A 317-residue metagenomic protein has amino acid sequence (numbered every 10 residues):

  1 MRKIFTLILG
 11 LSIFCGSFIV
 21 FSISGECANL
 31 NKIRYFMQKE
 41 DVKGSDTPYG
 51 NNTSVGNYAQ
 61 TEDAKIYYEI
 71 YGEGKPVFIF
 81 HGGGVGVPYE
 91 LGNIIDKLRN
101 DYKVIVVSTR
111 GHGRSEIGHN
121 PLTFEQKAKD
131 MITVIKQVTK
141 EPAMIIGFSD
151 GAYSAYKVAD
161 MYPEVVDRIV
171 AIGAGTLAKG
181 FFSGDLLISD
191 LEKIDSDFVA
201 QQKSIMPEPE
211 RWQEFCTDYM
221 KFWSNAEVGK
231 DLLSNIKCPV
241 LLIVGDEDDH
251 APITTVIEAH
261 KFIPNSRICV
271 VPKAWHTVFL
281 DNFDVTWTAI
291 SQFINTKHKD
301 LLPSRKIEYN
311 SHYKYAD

Functional and structural regions predicted by a protein language model:
A64-R114: Conserved HGGG/HGGXW glycine-rich cap/lid loop of the alpha/beta-hydrolase fold
V106-A143: Active-site loop/oxyanion-hole signature of alpha/beta-hydrolase fold enzymes
Y153-M161, D167-F198: Flexible "cap/lid" loop of the alpha/beta hydrolase fold
C216-L232: Active-site nucleophile elbow and catalytic-triad environment of alpha/beta-hydrolase enzymes
I236, L242-V244: Short beta-strand/loop motif that positions the catalytic acidic residue of the alpha/beta-hydrolase fold
E247-A251, H276: Acidic catalytic loop of the alpha/beta-hydrolase fold
K261-T277: Catalytic histidine neighborhood in serine/cysteine hydrolases with alpha/beta-hydrolase-type architecture
K273-D317: Catalytic active-site module of serine/aspartate enzymes centered on a nucleophile-bearing elbow/loop
